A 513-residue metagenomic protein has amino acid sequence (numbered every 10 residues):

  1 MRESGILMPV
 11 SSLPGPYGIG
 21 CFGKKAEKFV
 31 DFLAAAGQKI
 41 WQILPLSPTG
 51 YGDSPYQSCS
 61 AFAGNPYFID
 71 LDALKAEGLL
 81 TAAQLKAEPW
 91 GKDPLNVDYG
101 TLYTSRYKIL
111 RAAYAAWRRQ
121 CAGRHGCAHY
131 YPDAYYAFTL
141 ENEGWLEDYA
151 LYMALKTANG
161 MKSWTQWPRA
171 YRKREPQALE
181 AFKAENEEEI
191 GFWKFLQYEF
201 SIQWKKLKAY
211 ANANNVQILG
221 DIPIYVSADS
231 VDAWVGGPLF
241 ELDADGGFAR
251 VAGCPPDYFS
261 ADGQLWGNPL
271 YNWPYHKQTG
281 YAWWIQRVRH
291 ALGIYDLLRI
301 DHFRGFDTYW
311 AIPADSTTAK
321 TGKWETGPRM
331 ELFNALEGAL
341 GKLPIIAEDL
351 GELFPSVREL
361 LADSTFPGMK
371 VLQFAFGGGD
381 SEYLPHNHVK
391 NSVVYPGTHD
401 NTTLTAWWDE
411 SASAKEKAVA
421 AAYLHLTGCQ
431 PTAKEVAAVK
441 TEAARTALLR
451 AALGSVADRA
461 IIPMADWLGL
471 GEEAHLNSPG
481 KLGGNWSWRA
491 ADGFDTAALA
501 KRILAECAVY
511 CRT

Functional and structural regions predicted by a protein language model:
M1-G37: Mature N-terminal, pre-catalytic/accessory segment of carbohydrate-active enzymes
P9, G15-G18, D53-Q197, V226-I461 (+3 more regions): Alpha-amylase-like alpha-glycosidases and glucanotransferases acting on alpha-linked glucans and related
K24-T49, I294-Y295, A452: Catalytic domains of carbohydrate-active enzymes, especially glycoside hydrolases
A34, W204-N212, E337, L361-A362: Surface-exposed amphipathic alpha-helices with a cationic face
A35, Y171, V509-T513: Domain-scale activation on soluble regions of proteins
A36, W41-P45, Q217-P223, A291-G305: Short acidic catalytic loops
W193-V226: Conserved, well-ordered alpha-helix/loop/beta-strand core segments that scaffold catalytic motifs
G469-T513: Structured C-terminal cap/extension of enzyme domains
